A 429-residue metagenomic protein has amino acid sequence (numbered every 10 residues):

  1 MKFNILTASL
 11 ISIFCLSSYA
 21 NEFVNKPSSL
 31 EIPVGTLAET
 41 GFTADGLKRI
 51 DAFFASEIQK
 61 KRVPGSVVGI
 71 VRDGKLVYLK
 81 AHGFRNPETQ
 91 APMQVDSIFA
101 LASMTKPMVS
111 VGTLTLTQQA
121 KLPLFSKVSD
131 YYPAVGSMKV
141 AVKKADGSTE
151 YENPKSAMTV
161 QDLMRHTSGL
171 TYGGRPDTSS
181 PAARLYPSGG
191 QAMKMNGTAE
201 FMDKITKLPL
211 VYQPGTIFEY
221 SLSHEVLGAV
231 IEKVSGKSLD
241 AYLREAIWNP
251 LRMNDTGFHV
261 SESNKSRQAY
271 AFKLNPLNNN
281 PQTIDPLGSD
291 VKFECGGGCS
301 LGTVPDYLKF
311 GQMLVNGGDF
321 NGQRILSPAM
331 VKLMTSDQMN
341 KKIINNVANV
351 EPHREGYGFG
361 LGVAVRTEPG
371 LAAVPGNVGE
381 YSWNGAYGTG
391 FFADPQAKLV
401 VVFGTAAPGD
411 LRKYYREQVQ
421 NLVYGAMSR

Functional and structural regions predicted by a protein language model:
K2-Y19: Gram-negative bacterial Sec-dependent N-terminal signal peptides
S28-L101, K121-P123, M138-K143, Q282-D285 (+4 more regions): Short, conserved catalytic-motif segment at the N-terminal edge
S28-L30, K139-V378: Short, surface-exposed loop or secondary-structure junction motifs that flank catalytic or metal-binding residues
T43, K106, T303: Short, conserved phosphate/pyrophosphate- and ester-handling motifs at nucleotide-, phospho-/glycolipid
R49, E57-G69, P87-D162, Y212-S221 (+1 more regions): Short active-site loop at a secondary-structure junction that contains or immediately precedes the catalytic residue(s)
V71, D394-P395: Short, acidic, Ser/Thr-enriched surface-loop or helix-capping motifs
F391-F392, K398-A407: Short, well-ordered beta-strand elements
